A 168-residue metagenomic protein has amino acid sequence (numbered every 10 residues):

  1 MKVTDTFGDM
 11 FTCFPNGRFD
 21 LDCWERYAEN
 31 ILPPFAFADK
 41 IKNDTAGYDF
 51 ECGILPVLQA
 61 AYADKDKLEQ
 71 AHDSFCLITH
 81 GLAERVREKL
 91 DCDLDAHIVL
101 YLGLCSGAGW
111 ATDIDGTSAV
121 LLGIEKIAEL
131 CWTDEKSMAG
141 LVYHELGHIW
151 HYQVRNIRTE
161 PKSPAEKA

Functional and structural regions predicted by a protein language model:
M1-A61, K65-H72: N-terminal low-structure segments adjacent to metalloprotease catalytic domains across cellular compartments
A60-A119, C131-K136: Auxiliary, metal-adjacent structural segments of Zn-dependent hydrolase domains
L122: Rossmann-fold dinucleotide-binding core
E125-T133, P161-A165: Acidic/His metal-coordination segments adjacent to aromatic residues that form catalytic metal sites in metalloenzymes
K136, G140, K167-A168: Alpha-helix initiation and capping sites
A139-N156: Active-site recognition of the HExxH zinc-binding catalytic motif
Y152-A168: Post-HEXXH active-site segment of zinc metalloproteases
